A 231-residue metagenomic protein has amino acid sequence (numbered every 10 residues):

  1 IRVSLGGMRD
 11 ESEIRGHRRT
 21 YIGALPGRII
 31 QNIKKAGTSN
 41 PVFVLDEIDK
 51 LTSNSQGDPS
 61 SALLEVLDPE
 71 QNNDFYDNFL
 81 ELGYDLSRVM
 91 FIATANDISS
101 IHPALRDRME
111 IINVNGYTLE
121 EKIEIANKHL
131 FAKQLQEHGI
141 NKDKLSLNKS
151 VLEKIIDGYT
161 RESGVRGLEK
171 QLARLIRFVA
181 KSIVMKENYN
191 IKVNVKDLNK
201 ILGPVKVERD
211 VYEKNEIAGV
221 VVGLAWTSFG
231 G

Functional and structural regions predicted by a protein language model:
I1-L25, N32, T52, E121: AAA+/P-loop NTPase substrate/partner-engagement loops
R15, G23, A36-P41, G57 (+4 more regions): Short loop/turn elements that form and flank the Walker-type P-loop nucleotide-binding site in RecA-like NTPase cores
L25-I29, P41, E47, S55-P59 (+4 more regions): Helical "lid/switch" subdomain of P-loop NTPase nucleotide-binding domains
L25-R28, Q71-L82, Q136-D143, A180-K192 (+1 more regions): Active-site phosphate-binding and catalytic loops of NTP-dependent enzymes
A36-N40, Y76-T94, L145-N148, V193: AAA+/SF3 P-loop NTPase mechanochemical coupling elements
G37, D97-D107, I111-A173, F178-I191: Conserved C-terminal "switch" segment of AAA+ ATPases
L45-Y84, R88: Conserved catalytic/switch belt of AAA+ P-loop NTPases
R166, K170-G231: C-terminal engagement/docking regions of AAA+ P-loop ATPases
